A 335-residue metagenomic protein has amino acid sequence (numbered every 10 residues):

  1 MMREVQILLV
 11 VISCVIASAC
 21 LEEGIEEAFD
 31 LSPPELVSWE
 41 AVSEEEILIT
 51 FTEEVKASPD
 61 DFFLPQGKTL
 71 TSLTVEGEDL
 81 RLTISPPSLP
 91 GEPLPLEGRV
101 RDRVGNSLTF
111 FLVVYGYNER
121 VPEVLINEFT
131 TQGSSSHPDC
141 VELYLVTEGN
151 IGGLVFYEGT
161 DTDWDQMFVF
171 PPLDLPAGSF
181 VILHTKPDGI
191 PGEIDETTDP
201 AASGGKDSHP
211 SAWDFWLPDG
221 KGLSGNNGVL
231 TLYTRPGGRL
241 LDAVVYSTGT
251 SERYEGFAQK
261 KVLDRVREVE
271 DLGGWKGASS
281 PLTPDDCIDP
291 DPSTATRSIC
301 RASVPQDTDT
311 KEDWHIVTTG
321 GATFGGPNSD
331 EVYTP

Functional and structural regions predicted by a protein language model:
M1-L8: Bacterial N-terminal signal peptides that target proteins for export
I16-A19: C-terminal motif of bacterial Sec signal peptides marking the signal peptidase cleavage site
L21-D30, E40-V42, S107-W164, D219-N226 (+3 more regions): A structural motif detector for short, solvent-exposed N-terminal "entry" segments of globular domains
T52-S72, L154: Short, surface-exposed alpha-helix to beta-strand junction/turn motifs within ectodomains of secreted and cell-envelope
E78-L82, V181: Short strand-edge motifs at loop-to-beta-strand transitions and within beta-strands of extracellular beta-rich domains
P87-P90, P172, A177-P335: Solvent-exposed beta-edge/loop recognition patches
V100-N106: Short, solvent-exposed loop/turn segments at the edges of extracellular beta-sandwich modules
